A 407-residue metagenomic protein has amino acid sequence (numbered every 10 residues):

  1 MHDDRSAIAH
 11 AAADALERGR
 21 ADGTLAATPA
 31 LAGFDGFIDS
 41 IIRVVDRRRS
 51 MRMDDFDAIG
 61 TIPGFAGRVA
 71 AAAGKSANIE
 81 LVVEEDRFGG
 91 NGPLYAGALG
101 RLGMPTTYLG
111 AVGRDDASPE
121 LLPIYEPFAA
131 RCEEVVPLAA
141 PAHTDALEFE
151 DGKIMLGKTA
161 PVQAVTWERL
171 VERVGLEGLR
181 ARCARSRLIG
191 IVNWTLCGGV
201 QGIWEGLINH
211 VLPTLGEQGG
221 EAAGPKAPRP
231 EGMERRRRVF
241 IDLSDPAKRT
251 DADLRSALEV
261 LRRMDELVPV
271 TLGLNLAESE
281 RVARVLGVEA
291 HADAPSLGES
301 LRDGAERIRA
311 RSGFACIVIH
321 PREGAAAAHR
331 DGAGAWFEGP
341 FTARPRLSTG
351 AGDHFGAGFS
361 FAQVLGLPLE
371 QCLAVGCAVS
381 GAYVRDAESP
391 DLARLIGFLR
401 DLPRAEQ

Functional and structural regions predicted by a protein language model:
M1-A73, V82-N91, G100-G334, L367 (+2 more regions): Ribokinase/PfkB-type carbohydrate-kinase core domain
S76: Metal-cofactor-binding active-site regions of metalloenzymes
V83-D86, G339-G350: Short pre-catalytic strand/loop immediately N-terminal to key active-site residues, enriched for Gly-Thr
N91-Y95, G356: Short glycine/serine/threonine-rich phosphate/pyrophosphate-binding segments that cradle anionic phosphate groups
Y95, A222-A227, P345, C377: Intrinsic disorder/low-complexity segments
L99, R281-R284, P345-L369, L373 (+1 more regions): Short, small-residue alpha-helix embedded
F337-R344, A362, R400-E406: Conserved glycine-rich phosphate/nucleotide-binding loop and adjacent Mg2+-coordinating catalytic segment
Y383: Short alpha-helical functional segments enriched in proximate histidine and acidic residues
